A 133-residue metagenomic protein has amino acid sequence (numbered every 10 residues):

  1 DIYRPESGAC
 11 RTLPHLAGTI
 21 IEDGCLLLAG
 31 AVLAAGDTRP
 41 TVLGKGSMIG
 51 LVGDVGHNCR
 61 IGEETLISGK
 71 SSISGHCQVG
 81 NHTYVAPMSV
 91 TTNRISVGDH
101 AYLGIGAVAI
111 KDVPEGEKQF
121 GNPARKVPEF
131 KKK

Functional and structural regions predicted by a protein language model:
D1-G46, G50-K133: Glycine-rich hexapeptide-repeat left-handed beta-helix
